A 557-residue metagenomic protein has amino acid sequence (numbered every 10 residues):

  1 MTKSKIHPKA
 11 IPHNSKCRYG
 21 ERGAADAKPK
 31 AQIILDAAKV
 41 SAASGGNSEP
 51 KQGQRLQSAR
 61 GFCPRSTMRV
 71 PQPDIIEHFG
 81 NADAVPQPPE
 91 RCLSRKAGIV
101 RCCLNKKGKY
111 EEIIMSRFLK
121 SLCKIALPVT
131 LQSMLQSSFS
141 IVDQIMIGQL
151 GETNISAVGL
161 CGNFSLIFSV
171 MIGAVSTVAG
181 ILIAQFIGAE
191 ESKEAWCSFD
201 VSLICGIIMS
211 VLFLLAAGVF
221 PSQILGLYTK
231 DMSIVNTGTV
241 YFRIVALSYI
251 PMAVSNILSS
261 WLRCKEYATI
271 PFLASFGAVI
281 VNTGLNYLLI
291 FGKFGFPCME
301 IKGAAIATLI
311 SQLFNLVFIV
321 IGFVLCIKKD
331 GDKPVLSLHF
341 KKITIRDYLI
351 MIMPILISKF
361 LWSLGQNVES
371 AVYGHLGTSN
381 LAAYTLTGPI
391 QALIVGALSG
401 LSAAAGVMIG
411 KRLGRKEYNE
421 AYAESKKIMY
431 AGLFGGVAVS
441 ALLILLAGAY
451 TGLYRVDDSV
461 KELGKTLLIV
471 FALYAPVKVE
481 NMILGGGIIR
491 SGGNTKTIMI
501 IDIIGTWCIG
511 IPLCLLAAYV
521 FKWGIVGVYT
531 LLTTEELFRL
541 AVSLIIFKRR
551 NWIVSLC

Functional and structural regions predicted by a protein language model:
S4, C17, R22, P29 (+4 more regions): Cationic, low-complexity basic patches in intrinsically disordered or flexible, solvent-exposed regions
R55, R91-V129, I183-I250, F296-I352 (+2 more regions): Short alpha-helical transmembrane segments in multi-pass integral membrane proteins
I114-I145, Q149-L150, L166-L182, I207-L214 (+5 more regions): N-terminal transmembrane alpha-helices
K124-D143, I244, A278, S311-N315 (+4 more regions): Transmembrane helical elements of multi-pass membrane transporters/channels
M134, S138-S156, L225-M232, L288-M299 (+4 more regions): Helix-terminus/linker motif at the lipid-water interface of multi-pass membrane proteins
Q136, S140-D143, I147, S169-S176 (+16 more regions): Alpha-helical transmembrane segments and their lipid-water interface positions in multi-pass membrane proteins
I155-L215, M252-P271, L381-A447, V479-I503: Small-residue-rich hydrophobic transmembrane alpha-helices
S176, V245-C264, P271-N282, A304-V320 (+5 more regions): Short runs within selected transmembrane alpha-helices of multi-pass transporters and secretion channels
